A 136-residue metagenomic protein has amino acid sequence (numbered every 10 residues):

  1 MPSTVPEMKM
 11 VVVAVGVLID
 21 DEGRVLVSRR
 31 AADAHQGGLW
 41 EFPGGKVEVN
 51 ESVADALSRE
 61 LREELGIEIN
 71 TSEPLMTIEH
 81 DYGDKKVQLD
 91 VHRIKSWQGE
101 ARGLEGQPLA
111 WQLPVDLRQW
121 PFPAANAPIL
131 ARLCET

Functional and structural regions predicted by a protein language model:
P2-V25, K46: Conserved N-terminal beta-strand and adjoining loop/helix that marks the start of the Nudix/MutT-like hydrolase domain
M8, V17, A32, E79 (+3 more regions): Short secondary-structure boundary/capping segments
V15, G38-E41, I129: Residue-level recognition of specific faces of alpha-helices
D20, E68-N70, T77-A101, P108-A110: Active-site-adjacent beta-strand/loop module that shapes the phosphate/pyrophosphate-binding cleft
R24-E63: Conserved Nudix-box catalytic region and its N-terminal flanking loop in Nudix hydrolases and closely related
V47-E48, H80-D81, D116-L117: Short histidine/acidic/glycine/proline-rich micro-motifs that form metal- and phosphate-coordinating active-site loops
R93-K95, A101-L133: NUDIX/MutT-family hydrolases
